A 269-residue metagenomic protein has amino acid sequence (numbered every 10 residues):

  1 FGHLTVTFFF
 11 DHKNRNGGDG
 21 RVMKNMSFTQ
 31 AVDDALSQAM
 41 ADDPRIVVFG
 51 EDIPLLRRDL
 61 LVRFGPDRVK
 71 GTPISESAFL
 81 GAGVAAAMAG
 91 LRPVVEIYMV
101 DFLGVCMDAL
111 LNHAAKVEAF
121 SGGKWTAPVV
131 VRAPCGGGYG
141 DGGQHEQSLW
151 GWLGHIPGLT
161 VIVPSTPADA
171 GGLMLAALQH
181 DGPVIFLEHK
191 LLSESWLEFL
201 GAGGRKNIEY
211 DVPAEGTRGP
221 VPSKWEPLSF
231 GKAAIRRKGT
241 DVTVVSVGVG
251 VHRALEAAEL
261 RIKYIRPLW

Functional and structural regions predicted by a protein language model:
K13-R15: Charged/polar low-complexity intrinsically disordered segments
G20-E194, G204-R205: Thiamine diphosphate
V47, T243-V245: Conserved beta-strand elements of the Class I
D141-G142, W196-F199, A254-E256: Short, well-ordered secondary-structure micro-motifs
A170, L175-R236: Conformationally flexible catalytic loops at phosphate/diphosphate-handling active centers
V245-R261: Glycine-rich phosphate/diphosphate-binding loop of Rossmann-like nucleotide-binding domains
Y264-W269: Generic long, charged, amphipathic alpha-helical segments
